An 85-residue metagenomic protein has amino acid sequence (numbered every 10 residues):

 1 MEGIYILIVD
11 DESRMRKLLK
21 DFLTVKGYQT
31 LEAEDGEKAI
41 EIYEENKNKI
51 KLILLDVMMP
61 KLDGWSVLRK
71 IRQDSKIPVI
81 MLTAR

Functional and structural regions predicted by a protein language model:
V9-D10, A33, I53: Conserved sequence signature across two-component system core domains
K17-V25: Charged docking surfaces used in two-component/phosphorelay signaling
G27-E34, I42: Short hydrophobic/Thr-rich beta-strand motif most characteristic of the beta2 strand and flanking loop of CheY-like
D35-K38, D63-S66: Acidic catalytic/metal-coordinating carboxylates
K47-L54: Active-site beta3 strand of CheY-like receiver
D56, T83: Active-site residues of response regulator receiver
M59: Receiver (REC) domain active-site loop signature in two-component systems and cognate sites in sensor histidine kinases
